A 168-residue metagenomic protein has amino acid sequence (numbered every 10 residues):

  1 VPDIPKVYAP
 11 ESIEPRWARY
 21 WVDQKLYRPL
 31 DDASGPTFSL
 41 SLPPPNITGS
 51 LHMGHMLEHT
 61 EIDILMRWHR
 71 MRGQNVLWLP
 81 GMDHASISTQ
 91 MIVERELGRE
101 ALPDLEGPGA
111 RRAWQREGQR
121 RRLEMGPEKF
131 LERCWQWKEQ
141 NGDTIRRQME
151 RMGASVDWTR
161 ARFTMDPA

Functional and structural regions predicted by a protein language model:
V1-A168: N-terminal, positively charged nucleic-acid-binding surface of large information/translation enzymes
